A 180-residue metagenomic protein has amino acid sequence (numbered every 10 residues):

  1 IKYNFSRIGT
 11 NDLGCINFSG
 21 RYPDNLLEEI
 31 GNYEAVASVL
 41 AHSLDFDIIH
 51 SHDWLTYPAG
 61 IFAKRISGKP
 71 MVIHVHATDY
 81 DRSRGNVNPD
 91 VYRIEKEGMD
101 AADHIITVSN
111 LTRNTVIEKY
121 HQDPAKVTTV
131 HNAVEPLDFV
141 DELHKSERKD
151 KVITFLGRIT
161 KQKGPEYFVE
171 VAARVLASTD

Functional and structural regions predicted by a protein language model:
I1-S43: A conserved catalytic-core segment of Leloir-type glycosyltransferases
E29-V36, K69-V72, Y80-E97, P136: Nucleotide-sugar donor phosphate/pyrophosphate-binding loop at the beta->alpha transition of glycosyltransferases
S38-S43, R65, N88-I105: Membrane-proximal helix-turn-helix segments that form the acceptor-binding/catalytic region of lipid-linked
I48-H50, Y57, I61-R82, I106: Active-site proximal beta-strand in glycosyltransferases
S67-P70, A102, P124-K126: A short helix->loop->beta-strand "cap" motif at the edges of active sites that frequently abuts
L111, A133: Carbohydrate-associated surface elements
S146-R174: Conserved donor-binding/catalytic core segment of Leloir-type glycosyltransferases
